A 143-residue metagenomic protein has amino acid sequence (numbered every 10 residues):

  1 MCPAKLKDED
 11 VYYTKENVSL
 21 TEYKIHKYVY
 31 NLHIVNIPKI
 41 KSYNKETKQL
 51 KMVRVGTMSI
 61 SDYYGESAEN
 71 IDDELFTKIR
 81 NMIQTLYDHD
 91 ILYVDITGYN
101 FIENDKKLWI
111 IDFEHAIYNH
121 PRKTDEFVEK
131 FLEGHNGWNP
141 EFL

Functional and structural regions predicted by a protein language model:
M1-Y28: ATP-binding glycine-rich loop module of kinase domains
N36-F76: Conserved structural core of kinase catalytic domains
G56, G98, H115-I117: Short, glycine/acidic-enriched loop or turn micro-motifs at the edges of active sites
E74-L75, D88-L92, N104-L143: C-lobe/activation-segment region of protein kinase-like
I96-E103: Hydrophobic residue at the +6 position relative to the catalytic HRD Asp in the kinase catalytic loop
